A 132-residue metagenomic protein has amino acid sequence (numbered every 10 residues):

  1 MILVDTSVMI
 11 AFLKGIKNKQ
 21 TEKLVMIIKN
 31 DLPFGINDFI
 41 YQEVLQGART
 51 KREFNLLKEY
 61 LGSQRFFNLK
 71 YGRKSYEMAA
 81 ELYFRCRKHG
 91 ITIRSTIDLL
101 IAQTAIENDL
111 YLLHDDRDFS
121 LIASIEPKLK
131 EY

Functional and structural regions predicted by a protein language model:
M1, A102, I106-Y132: Acidic, PIN/NYN-like endoribonuclease modules and their adjacent C-terminal/linker elements
M1-I36, Q46-E59: Short, well-structured N-terminal submotif of metal-dependent ribonuclease cores
D5-T6, V44, A79, A105: Generic structural signal for small/hydrophobic residues in well-ordered secondary structure, especially within
T6, D38, S95-L99: Conserved glycosyltransferase catalytic-site signature
M9, Y41-V44, F119: A generic structural signal for short hydrophobic patches within well-formed alpha-helices
T21, Y41, F54, Y76-A80 (+1 more regions): A general structural signal for well-ordered alpha-helical segments in protein cores
K51-N55, R87, L129-Y132: Short, hinge-like loop/turn segments at secondary-structure boundaries
F66-Y111: Active-site neighborhoods of divalent-metal-dependent phosphate/nucleic-acid chemistry enzymes
